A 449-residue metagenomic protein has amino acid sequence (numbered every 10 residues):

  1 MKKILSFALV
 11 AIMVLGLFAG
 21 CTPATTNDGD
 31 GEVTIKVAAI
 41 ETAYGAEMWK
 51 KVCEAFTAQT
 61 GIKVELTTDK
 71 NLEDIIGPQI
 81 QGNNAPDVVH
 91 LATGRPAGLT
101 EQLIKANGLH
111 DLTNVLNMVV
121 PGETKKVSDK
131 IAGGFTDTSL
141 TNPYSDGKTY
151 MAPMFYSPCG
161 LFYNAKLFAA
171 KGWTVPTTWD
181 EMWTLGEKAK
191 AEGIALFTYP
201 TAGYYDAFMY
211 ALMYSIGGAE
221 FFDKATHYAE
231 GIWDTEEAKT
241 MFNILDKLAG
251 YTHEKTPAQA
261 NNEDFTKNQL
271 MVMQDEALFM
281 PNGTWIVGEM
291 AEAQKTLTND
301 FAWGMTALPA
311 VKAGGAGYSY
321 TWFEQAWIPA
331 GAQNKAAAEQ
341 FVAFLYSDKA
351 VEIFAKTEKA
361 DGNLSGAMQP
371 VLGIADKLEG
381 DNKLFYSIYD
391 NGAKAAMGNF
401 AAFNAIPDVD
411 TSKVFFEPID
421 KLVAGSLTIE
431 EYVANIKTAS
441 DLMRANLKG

Functional and structural regions predicted by a protein language model:
S6, A19-A106, G122-S128, V175 (+3 more regions): Conserved N-terminal structural module of periplasmic/extracytoplasmic solute-binding proteins
E54, A58, K63, Q81-G82 (+5 more regions): Extracytoplasmic/periplasmic substrate-recognition and gating elements
P96-C159, W183, A302, T306: Hinge/lid segment of periplasmic solute-binding proteins
D111, W285-Q294, L308, K312 (+1 more regions): Mature extracytoplasmic/periplasmic domains
D111-G133, G217-T240, Q294-T298, A310-A316 (+2 more regions): Short, solvent-exposed loop/beta-turn-alpha elements that line the ligand-binding surface or hinge of extracytoplasmic
L140-M154, C159, W183-G231, N268 (+1 more regions): Extracytoplasmic/periplasmic solute-binding protein
Y144, S319-Y320, D381-R444: C-terminal capping/gating helix-and-loop segments adjacent to ligand/active sites or protein-protein/ligand interfaces
K188-A189, H227-A260: Glycine-centered hinge/linker elements that transmit conformational signals in sensory and ligand-binding systems
